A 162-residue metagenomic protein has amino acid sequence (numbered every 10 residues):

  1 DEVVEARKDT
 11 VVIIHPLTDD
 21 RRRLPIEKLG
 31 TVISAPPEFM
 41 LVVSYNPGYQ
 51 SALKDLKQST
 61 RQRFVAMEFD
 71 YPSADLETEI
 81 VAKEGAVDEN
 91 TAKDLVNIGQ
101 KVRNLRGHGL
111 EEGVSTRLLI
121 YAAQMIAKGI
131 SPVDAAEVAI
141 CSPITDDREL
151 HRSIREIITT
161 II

Functional and structural regions predicted by a protein language model:
D1-I162: C-terminal regulatory/interaction module of P-loop NTP-utilizing enzymes
